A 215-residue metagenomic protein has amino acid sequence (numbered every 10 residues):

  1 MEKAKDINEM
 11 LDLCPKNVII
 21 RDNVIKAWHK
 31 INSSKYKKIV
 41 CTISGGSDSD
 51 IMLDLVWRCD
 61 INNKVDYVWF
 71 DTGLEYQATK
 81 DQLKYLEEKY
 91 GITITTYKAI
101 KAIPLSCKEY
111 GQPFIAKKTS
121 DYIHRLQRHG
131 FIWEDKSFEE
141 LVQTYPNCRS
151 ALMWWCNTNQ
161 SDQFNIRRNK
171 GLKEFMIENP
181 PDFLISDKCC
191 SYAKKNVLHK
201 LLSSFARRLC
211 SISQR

Functional and structural regions predicted by a protein language model:
E2-R215: ATP-dependent adenylation/nucleotidyltransferase module used to activate substrates
